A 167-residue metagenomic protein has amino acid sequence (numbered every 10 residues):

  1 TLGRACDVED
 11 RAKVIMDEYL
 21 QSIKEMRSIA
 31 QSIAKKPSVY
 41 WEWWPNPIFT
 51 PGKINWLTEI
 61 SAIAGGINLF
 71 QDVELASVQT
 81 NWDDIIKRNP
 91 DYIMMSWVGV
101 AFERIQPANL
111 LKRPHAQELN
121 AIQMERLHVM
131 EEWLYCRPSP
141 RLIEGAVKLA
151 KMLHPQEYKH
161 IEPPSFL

Functional and structural regions predicted by a protein language model:
T1-L167: N-terminal ligand-binding lobe of clamshell/alpha-beta domains
